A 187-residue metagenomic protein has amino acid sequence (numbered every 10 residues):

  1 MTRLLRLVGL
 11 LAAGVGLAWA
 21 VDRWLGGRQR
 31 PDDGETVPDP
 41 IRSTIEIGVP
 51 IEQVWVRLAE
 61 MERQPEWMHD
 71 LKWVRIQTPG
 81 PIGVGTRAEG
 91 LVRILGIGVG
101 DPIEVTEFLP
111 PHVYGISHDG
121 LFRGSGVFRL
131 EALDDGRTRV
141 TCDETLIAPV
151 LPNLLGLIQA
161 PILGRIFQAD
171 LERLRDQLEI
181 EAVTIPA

Functional and structural regions predicted by a protein language model:
R3-R6, A13-G83, R173, A187: Hydrophobic ligand-binding cavity/cleft-lining segments
P38-E46, R87, G100, V113 (+2 more regions): Intrinsic-disorder/low-complexity, polar/charged segments enriched in Ser/Thr/Lys/Arg/Asp/Glu/Gln
P40-I47, D70-W73, G96-I97, E131-D134 (+2 more regions): Hydrophobic/basic alpha-helical segments enriched in Actinobacteria
S43, I76, D101-E107, S125-A132 (+1 more regions): Hydrophobic/aromatic beta-strand elements that line small-molecule binding cavities or substrate pockets in beta-rich
I51-E52, P79-I82, T106-P111, R129-R139 (+1 more regions): A short, structured loop/turn motif at beta-sheet edges
Q53-L58, Q64, A88-G90, V105 (+4 more regions): Hydrophobic pocket/interface hotspot
E62-G100, T106-V113, V183-A187: Short beta-edge strand/loop motif at the mouth of beta-sheet-based domains
S117-A169, L174-D176, I185-P186: Beta-strand/loop substructures that line and gate deep hydrophobic ligand-binding cavities in soluble
